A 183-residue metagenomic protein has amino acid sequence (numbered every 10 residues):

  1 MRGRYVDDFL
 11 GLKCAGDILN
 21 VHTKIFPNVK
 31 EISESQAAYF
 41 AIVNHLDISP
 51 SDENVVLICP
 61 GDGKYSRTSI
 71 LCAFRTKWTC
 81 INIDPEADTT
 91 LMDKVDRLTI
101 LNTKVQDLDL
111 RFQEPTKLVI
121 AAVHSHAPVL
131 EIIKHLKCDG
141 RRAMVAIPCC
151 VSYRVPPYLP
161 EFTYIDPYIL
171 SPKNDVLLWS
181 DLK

Functional and structural regions predicted by a protein language model:
M1-K183: Class I S-adenosyl-L-methionine
